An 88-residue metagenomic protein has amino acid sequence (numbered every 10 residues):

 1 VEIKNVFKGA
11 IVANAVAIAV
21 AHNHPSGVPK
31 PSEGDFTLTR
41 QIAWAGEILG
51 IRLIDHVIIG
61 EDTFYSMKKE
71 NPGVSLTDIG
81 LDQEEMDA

Functional and structural regions predicted by a protein language model:
V1-G80, M86-D87: Active-site-proximal loop/helix of nucleotide/amide-processing enzymes and allied scaffolds
